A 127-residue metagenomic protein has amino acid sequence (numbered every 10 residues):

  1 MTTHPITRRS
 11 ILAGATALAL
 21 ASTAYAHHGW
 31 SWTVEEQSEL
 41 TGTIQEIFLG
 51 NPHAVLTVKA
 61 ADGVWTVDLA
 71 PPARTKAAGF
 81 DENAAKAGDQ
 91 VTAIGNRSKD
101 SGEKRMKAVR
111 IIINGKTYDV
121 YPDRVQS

Functional and structural regions predicted by a protein language model:
R8-L12: N-terminal export leaders
Y25-Q37: Short boundary/loop segments of OB/S1/cold-shock single-stranded nucleic-acid-binding domains
E36-G50: Structural detector for short beta-strands of small beta-barrel domains
G50-V58: Short aromatic-glycine-enriched beta-strand elements
A77-T92: Short nucleic-acid-contacting surface segments enriched for D/E, G, S/T with interspersed K/R
D100-V120: OB-fold/S1-family single-stranded nucleic acid-binding modules
